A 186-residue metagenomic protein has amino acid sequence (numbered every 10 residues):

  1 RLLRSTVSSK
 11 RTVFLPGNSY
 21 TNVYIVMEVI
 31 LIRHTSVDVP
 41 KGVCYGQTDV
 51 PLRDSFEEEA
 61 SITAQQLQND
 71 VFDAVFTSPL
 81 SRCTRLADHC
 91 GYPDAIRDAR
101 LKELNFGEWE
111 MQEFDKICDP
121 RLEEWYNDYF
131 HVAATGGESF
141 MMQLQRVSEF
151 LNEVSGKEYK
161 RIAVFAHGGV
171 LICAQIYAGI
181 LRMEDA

Functional and structural regions predicted by a protein language model:
R1-L15: Extreme N-terminal basic, low-complexity initiation segments that serve as generic localization/processing leaders
V26-I30: Extreme N-terminal starter segment of soluble prokaryotic enzymes
I32-P93, E138: Active-site-proximal alpha-helix that buttresses catalytic centers in soluble enzyme cores
S36-D38, S81-R82, K102-E103, G168-L171: Short, solvent-exposed loop/turn segments at secondary-structure junctions
T77-S78, Q145, F165-A166: Short beta-strand scaffold positions
C90-R146: Phosphate-handling substructures
S148-A186: Active-site-adjacent alpha-helix immediately C-terminal to a catalytic or transition-state-stabilizing loop
